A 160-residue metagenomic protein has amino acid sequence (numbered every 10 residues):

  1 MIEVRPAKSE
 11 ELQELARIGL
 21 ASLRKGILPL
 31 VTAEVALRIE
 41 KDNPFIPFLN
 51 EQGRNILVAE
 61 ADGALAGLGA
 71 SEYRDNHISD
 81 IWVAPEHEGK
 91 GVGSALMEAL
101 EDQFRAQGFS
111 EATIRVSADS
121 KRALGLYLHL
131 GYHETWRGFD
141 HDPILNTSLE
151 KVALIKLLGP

Functional and structural regions predicted by a protein language model:
M1-V4: Extreme N-terminal starter segment of soluble prokaryotic enzymes
P6-L12, A16-E86, M97-A99, Q103 (+2 more regions): Acetyl-CoA-dependent GNAT
Q13, E60-G63, V92, G125 (+2 more regions): N-terminal functional modules and adjacent low-complexity/disordered segments of proteins
F48-Q52, Q103-Q107, G125-L126, N146-S148: A general structural signal for short secondary-structure boundary/capping elements
A64, D80, A84-E98, R105-Q107 (+3 more regions): Conserved glycine-rich acetyl-CoA-binding loop
S110-H133, R137-P160: C-terminal "cap" of GNAT-fold acetyltransferases
